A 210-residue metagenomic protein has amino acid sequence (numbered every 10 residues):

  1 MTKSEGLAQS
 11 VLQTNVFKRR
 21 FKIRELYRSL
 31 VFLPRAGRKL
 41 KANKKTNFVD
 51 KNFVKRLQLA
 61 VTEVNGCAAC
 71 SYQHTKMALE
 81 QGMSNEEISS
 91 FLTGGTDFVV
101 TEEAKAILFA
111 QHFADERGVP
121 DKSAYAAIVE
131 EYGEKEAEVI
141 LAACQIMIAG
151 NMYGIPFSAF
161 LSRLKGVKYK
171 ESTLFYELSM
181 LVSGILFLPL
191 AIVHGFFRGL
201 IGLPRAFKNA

Functional and structural regions predicted by a protein language model:
M1-A210: Hydrophobic alpha-helical segments
